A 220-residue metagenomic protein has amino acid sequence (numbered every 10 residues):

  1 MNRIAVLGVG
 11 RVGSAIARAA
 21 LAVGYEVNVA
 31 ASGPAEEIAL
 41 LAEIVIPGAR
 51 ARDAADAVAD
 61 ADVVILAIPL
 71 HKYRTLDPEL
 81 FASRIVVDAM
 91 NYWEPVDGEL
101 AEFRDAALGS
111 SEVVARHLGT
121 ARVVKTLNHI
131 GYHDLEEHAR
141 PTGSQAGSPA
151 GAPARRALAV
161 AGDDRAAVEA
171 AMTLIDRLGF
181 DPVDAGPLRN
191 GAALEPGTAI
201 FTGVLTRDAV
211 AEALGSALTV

Functional and structural regions predicted by a protein language model:
M1-L40, I44: NAD(P)+-binding Rossmann beta1-loop-alpha1 motif at the extreme N-terminus of oxidoreductases
A15, A19, H117, L174: Rossmann-fold NAD(P)-dependent oxidoreductase module
I46-G98: Rossmann-like NAD(P)-binding element
A51, R122-N128, V183-A185: General beta-strand structural signal in soluble alpha/beta enzymes
P78-R84, H117-G119, T142-S144, G151-A152: Short, conserved loop/helix-junction motifs that constitute active-site signature segments in enzyme catalytic cores
M90-R140: Rossmann-fold NAD(P)-binding glycine/threonine-rich loop
E99-A107, E112, H138-A166: Short beta-strand and adjoining strand-loop segment in the mid-core of the Rossmann-like NAD(P)-dependent dehydrogenase
R156-V220: Active-site-lining helix/loop region of Rossmann-like oxidoreductase modules
